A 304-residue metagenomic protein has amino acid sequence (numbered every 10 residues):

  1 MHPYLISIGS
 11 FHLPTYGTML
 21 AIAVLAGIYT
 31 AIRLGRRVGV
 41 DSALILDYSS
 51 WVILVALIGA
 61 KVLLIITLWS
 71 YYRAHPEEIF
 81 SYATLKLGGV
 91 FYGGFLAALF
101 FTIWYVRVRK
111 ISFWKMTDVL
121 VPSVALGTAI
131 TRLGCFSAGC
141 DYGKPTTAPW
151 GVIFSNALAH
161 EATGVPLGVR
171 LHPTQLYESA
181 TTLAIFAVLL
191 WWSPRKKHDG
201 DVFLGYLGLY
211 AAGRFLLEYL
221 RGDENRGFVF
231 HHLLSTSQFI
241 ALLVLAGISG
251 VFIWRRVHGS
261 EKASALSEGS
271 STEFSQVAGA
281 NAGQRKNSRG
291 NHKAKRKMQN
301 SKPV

Functional and structural regions predicted by a protein language model:
M1-N291: A feature for loop-to-transmembrane-helix boundaries and adjacent hydrophobic helices in multi-pass integral membrane
K293-V304: Arg/Gly-rich low-complexity intrinsically disordered repeat tracts
